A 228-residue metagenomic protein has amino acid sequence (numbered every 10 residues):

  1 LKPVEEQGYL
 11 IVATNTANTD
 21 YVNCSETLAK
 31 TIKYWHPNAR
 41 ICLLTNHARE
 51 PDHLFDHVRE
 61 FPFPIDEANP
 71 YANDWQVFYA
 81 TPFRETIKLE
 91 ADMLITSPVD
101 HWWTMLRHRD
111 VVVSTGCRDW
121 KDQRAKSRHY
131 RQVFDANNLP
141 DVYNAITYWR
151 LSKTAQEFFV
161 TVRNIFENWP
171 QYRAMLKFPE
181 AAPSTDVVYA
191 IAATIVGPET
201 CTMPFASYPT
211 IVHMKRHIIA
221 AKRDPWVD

Functional and structural regions predicted by a protein language model:
L1-D66, L151, V196, P225: N-terminal anchoring/stem segment of glycosyltransferases
T14-S25, E67, A136-P140, F178-T185: Aromatic-acidic/polar surface patches that form glycan- and anion
T16-N18, N23, L43, A80 (+2 more regions): Catalytic phosphate/metal-binding cores of nucleic-acid and nucleotide-processing enzymes, i.e., regions that mediate
K33-Y34, F78-Y79, W103, A193-T194: N-terminal cationic-hydrophobic initiation segments that often serve targeting/anchoring roles
L44-P51, S97-V99, A206-S207: Short, polar loop motifs at secondary-structure junctions
E60, P70-R124: GT-A fold catalytic core of metal-dependent nucleotide-sugar glycosyltransferases, centered on the diacidic
T104-F166: Conserved catalytic core of nucleotide-sugar-dependent glycosyltransferases
L139-D228: Catalytic core and acceptor-binding pocket of nucleotide-sugar-dependent glycosyltransferases
